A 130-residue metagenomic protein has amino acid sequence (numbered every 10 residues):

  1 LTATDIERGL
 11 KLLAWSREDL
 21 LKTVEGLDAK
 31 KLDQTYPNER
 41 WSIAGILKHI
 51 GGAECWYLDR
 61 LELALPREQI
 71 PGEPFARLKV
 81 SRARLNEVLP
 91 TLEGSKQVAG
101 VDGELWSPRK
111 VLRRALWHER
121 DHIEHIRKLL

Functional and structural regions predicted by a protein language model:
L1-E25: Active-site-adjacent scaffolding segments
A3-I6, R40-A44, L78-S81: Short, mixed-charge, low-aromatic patches
L10, L21-K22, A29-F75, G100-L130: Short, contiguous alpha-helical
L27-K30, L92: Short secondary-structure junctions and interdomain/linker hinges
Q69-L89: Short, Lys/Arg-rich amphipathic alpha-helical interaction segments that bind nucleic acids or acidic protein surfaces
E87-V98: Transmembrane alpha-helical segments of integral membrane proteins
